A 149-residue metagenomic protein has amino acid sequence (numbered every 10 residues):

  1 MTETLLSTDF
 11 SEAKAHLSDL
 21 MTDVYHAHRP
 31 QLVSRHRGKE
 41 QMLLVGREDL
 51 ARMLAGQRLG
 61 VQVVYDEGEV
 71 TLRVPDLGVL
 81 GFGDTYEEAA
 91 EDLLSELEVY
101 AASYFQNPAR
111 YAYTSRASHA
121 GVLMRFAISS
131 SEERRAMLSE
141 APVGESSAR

Functional and structural regions predicted by a protein language model:
M1-M21: Bateman/CBS regulatory modules and CBS-like beta-alpha motifs in cytosolic regions of diverse proteins
T4, A27-P30, L80: Short loop/turn microsegments at loop-to-beta-strand junctions
D9, V33, D84-T85: Generic detector of short, well-ordered, non-transmembrane alpha-helical segments enriched in hydrophobic residues
A13, L72, A89: Hydrophobic pocket/interface hotspot
H16, D84-Y86, D92: Short alpha-helical scaffold segments that flank and stabilize functional sites
D19-L59, E91-R149: Short, charged, surface-exposed hinge/linker loops at domain edges that act as mobile lids or interdomain connectors
Q57-D76: Short aromatic-glycine-(Arg/Gly/Cys) micro-motifs in beta-strand/loop hairpins
P75-E87: A short, exposed loop/beta-hairpin motif centered on an aromatic-Gly-Thr core
